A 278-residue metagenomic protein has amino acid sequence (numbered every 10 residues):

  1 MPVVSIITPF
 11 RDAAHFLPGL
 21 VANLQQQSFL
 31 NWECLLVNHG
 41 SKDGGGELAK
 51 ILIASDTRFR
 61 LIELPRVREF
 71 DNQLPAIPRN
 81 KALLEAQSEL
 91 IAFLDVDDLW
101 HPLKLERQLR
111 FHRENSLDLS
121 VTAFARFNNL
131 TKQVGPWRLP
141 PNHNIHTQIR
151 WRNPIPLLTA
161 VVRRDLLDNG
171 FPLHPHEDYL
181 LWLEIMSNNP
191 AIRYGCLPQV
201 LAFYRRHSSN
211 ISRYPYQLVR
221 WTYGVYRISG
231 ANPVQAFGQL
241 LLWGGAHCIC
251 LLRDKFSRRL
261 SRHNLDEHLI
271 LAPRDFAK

Functional and structural regions predicted by a protein language model:
P2-S5, Q25-L36, G44, D56-R60: Short loop->beta transition adjacent to catalytic acidic/histidine clusters or analogous donor-positioning motifs
D12-Q26: Short, well-formed alpha-helical segments that are part of the catalytic scaffolds of diverse glycosyltransferases
H15-P18, D43-L52, L99, L103: Acidic helix N-cap motif at the loop->helix transition within catalytic regions of sugar-transfer enzymes
N38-L48, R66, D95: A conserved acidic beta->alpha catalytic loop
P65-A86, R107: Glycine-rich, basic loop-to-helix element that forms the pyrophosphate-binding segment of sugar-nucleotide handling
I91: Short aromatic/hydrophobic "clamp" motif used to bind/position activated sugar donors
L103-V134: Conserved donor NDP-sugar-binding/catalytic core segment of glycosyltransferases
T122, W137-T222: Conserved nucleotide-sugar donor-binding catalytic segment
